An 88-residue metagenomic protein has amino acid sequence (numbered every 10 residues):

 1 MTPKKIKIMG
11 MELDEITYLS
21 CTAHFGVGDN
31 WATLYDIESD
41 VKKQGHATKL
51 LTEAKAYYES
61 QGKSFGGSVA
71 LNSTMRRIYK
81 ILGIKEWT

Functional and structural regions predicted by a protein language model:
M1-W31: Acetyl-CoA-dependent GNAT
V27, D36-I37, V69: Residue-level recognition of conserved beta-strand positions in structured domain cores
Y35-Q44: A short, internal acetyl-CoA/4′-phosphopantetheine-binding micro-motif in the GNAT/acyltransferase core
K43-A56: Conserved acetyl-CoA-binding loop-helix of GNAT-fold acetyltransferases
A56-L71: Conserved GNAT acetyl-CoA-binding A-motif
A70, G83-T88: Conserved catalytic-core motifs of GNAT/GCN5-like acyltransferases
S73-R76: Short, surface-exposed alpha-helical segments at coil->helix boundaries
I78-K80: Conserved active-site tyrosine of GNAT-family acetyltransferases
